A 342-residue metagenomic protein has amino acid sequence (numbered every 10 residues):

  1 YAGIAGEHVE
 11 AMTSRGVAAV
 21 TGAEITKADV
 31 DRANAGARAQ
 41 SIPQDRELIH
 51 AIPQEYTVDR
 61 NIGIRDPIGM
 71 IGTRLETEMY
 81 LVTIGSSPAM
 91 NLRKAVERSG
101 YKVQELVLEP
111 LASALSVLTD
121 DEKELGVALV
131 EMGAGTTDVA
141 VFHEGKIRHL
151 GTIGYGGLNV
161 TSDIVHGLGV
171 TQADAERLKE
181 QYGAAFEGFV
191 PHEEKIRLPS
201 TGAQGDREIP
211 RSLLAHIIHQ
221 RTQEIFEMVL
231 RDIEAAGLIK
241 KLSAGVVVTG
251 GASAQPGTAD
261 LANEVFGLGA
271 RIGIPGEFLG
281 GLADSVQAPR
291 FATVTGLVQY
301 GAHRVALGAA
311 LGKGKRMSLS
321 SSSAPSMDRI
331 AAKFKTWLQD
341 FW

Functional and structural regions predicted by a protein language model:
Y1-L129, K146-I147, G157, L168-I217 (+4 more regions): Nucleotide/phosphate-binding catalytic cleft detector across ATP-hydrolyzing and phosphate-transferring enzymes
I4-A5, L129-T136, F142-G145, G154-L158 (+1 more regions): A short acidic Gly-Thr/Ser loop motif
I84-G85, G183-F186, K241-V265: Glycine-rich phosphate-binding loops at beta-strand->alpha-helix junctions
E122-K123, E144, E234, L261-G267: Short, solvent-exposed amphipathic alpha-helical segments in soluble enzyme and RNA/protein-processing domains
F226, L230-G245: Phosphate/pyrophosphate-binding loops at sites that engage ATP/ADP/AMP, CoA/4′-phosphopantetheine, polyphosphate
V229, V248, L297: Hydrophobic, well-ordered secondary-structure elements that form the walls of internal hydrophobic environments
T258-V286, Q299-R304: Catalytic phosphate/nucleotide-handling subdomain of diverse soluble enzymes
